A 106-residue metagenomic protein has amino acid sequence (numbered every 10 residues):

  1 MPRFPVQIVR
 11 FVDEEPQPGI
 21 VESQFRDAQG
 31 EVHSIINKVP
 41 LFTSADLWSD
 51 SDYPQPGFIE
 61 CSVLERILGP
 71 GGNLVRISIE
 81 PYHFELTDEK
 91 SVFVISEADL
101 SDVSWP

Functional and structural regions predicted by a protein language model:
M1-I95: Basic/aromatic-rich interaction segments and small domains that mediate binding to polyanionic partners
L100-P106: Short, charged, intrinsically disordered terminal tails
